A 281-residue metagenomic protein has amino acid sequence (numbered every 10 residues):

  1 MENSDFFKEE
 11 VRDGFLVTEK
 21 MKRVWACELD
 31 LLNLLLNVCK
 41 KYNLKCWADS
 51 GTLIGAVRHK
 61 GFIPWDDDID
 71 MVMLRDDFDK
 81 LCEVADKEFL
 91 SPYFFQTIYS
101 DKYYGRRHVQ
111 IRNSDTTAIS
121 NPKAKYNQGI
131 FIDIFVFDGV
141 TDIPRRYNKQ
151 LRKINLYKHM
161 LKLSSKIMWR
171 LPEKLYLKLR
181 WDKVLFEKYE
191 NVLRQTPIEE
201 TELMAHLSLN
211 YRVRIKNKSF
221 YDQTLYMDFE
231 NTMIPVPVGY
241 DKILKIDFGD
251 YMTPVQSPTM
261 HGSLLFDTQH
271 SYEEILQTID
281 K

Functional and structural regions predicted by a protein language model:
M1-N3: Conserved oxyanion/phosphate-binding beta-strand-loop segments in alpha/beta enzyme cores
K8-R12, L16-K40, A85-D142, K162 (+3 more regions): Conserved catalytic core of two-metal-ion nucleotidyltransferases
L36-I69, F78, S219: Active-site nucleotide-donor binding segment shared across nucleotidyl transfer reactions
V72-L74: Short hydrophobic/aromatic beta-strand micro-patches that form the beta-sheet surface supporting nucleotide- or nucleic
L81: Conserved SAM-binding loop
A85, K149-Q150: "Short basic amphipathic alpha-helical interaction patches in structured regions
I143-K149: A short secondary-structure junction signal
I154-M168: Short, cationic low-complexity segments
